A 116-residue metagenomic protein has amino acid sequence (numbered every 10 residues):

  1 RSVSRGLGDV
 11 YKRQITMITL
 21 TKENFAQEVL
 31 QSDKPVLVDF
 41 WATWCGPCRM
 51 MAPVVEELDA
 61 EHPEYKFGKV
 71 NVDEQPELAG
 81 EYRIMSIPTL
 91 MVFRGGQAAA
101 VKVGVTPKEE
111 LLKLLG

Functional and structural regions predicted by a protein language model:
R1-Y11: Short, small-residue-biased leader/transition segments that mark boundaries at the very start of proteins
V3, T21, W41, K66-G68: Conserved Rossmann-like nucleotide-binding pocket used by diverse enzymes that bind dinucleotide cofactors
I18-P35, P76: A short beta-strand-turn-helix
D33-P35, A52-V70: Conserved helix-turn-beta segment immediately C-terminal to the redox Cys motif in thioredoxin-like folds
F40-P53: Conserved redox-active cysteine motifs that mediate thiol-disulfide chemistry, especially di-cysteine Cys-X(1-2)-Cys
P76, Y82-M91: Structural micro-motif
R94-G116: Non-catalytic, surface beta->alpha helical segment in thiol-disulfide oxidoreductase systems
